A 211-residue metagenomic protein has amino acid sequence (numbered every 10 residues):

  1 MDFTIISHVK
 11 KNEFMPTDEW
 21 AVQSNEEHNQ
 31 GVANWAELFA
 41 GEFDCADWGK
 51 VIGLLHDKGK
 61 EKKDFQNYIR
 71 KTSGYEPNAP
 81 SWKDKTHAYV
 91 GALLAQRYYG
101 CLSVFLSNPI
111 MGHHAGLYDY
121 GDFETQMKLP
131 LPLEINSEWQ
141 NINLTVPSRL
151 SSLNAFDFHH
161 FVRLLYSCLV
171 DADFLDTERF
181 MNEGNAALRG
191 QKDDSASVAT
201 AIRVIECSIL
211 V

Functional and structural regions predicted by a protein language model:
D2-L210: Accessory nucleic-acid engagement/destabilization modules that flank
